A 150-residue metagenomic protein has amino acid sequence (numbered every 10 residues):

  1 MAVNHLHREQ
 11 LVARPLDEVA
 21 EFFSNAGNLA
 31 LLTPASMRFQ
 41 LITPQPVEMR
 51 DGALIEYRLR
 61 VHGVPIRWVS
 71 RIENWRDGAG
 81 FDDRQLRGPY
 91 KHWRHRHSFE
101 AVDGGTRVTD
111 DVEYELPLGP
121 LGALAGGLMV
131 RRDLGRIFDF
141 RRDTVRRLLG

Functional and structural regions predicted by a protein language model:
M1-R50: Hydrophobic ligand-binding cavity/cleft-lining segments
H5-H7, P65-V69, H92-H95: Short, surface-exposed coil-to-beta transition loops
E9-A13, Q40, R58, R71 (+2 more regions): Generic structural detector for well-ordered beta-strands
P15, D77, V102-G105: Short strand-connecting beta-turns/loops that link adjacent beta-strands
V19-F23, L29, I55-Y57, I72 (+3 more regions): Hydrophobic pocket/interface hotspot
Q40-R87, R107, F140-L148: Glycine-rich portal/gate segments that line the openings of hydrophobic small-molecule binding cavities
R84-R136: Beta-strand/loop substructures that line and gate deep hydrophobic ligand-binding cavities in soluble
